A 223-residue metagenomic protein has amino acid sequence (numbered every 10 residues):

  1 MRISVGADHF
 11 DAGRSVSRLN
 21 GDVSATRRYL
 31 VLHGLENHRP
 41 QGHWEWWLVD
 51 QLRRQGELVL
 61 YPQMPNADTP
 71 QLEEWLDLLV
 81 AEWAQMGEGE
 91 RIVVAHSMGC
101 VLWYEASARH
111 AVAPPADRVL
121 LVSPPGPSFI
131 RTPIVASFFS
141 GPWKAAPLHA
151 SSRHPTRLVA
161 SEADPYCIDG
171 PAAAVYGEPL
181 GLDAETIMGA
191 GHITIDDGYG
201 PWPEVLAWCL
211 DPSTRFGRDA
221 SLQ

Functional and structural regions predicted by a protein language model:
A25-G89, H192, R218: Active-site catalytic motif of lipid deacylating hydrolases and related acyltransferases
M64-A67, L120-F129: Active-site nucleophile loop of the alpha/beta-hydrolase fold
V94-W103: Gly/Ala-rich beta-loop-alpha elbow adjacent to hydrolase catalytic centers
E105-D117: Conserved hydrolase catalytic core segment
S152, L158-S161: Short beta-strand/loop motif that positions the catalytic acidic residue of the alpha/beta-hydrolase fold
P165-P171: Conserved alpha/beta-hydrolase "acid-adjacent" motif
A190-G200: Catalytic histidine-centered segment of alpha/beta-hydrolase-like enzymes
G198-Q223: Catalytic active-site module of serine/aspartate enzymes centered on a nucleophile-bearing elbow/loop
